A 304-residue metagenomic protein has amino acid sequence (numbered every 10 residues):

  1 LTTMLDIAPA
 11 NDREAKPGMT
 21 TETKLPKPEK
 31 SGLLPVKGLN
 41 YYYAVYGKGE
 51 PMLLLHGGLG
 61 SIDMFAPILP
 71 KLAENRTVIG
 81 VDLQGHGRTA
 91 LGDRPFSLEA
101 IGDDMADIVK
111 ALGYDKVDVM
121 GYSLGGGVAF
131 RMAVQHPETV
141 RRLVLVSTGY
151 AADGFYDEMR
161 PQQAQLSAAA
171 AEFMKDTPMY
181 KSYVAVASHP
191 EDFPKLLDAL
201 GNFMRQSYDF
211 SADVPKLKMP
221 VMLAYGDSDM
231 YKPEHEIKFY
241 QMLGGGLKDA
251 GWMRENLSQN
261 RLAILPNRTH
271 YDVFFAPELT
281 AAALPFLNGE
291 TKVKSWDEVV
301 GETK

Functional and structural regions predicted by a protein language model:
T2-M52, N75-R76, T291-K304: Alpha/beta-hydrolase fold catalytic core
L39-A90: Conserved HGGG/HGGXW glycine-rich cap/lid loop of the alpha/beta-hydrolase fold
G80-M120: Active-site loop/oxyanion-hole signature of alpha/beta-hydrolase fold enzymes
G127-Q135, R141-Y180: Flexible "cap/lid" loop of the alpha/beta hydrolase fold
L197-D213: Active-site nucleophile elbow and catalytic-triad environment of alpha/beta-hydrolase enzymes
L217, L223-Y225: Short beta-strand/loop motif that positions the catalytic acidic residue of the alpha/beta-hydrolase fold
D227-R268, F274-P277: Conserved loop-alpha-helix segment in the C-terminal half of the alpha/beta-hydrolase fold that carries the catalytic
N256-K304: Catalytic active-site module of serine/aspartate enzymes centered on a nucleophile-bearing elbow/loop
